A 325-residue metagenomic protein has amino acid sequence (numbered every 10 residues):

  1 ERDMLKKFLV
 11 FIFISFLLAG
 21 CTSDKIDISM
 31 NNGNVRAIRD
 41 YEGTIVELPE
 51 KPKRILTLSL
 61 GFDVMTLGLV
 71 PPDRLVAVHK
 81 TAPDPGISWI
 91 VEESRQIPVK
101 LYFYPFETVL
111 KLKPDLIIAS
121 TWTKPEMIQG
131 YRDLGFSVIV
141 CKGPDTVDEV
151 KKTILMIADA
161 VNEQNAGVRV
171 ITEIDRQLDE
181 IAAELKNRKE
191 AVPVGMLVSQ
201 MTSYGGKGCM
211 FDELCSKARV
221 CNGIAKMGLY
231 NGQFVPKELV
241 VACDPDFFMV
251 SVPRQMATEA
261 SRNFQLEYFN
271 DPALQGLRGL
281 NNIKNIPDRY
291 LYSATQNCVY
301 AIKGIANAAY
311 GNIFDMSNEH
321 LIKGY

Functional and structural regions predicted by a protein language model:
V10-A19: Bacterial N-terminal signal peptides
G20-D63, N165-M196, A308, N312-Y325: Bacterial Sec-exported substrate-binding components of ABC uptake systems
Y41-G43, R95-E107, P144, G228-K237: Short helix-initiation/N-cap motifs at beta->coil->alpha
L56-L112, L116-T121, G223: A short, structured surface patch at a secondary-structure boundary
D84, K207-P236: Alpha-helical, coiled-coil/dimerization segments enriched in small aliphatic residues
P105-A119, P236-P253: Proline-aspartate-enriched helix->loop->beta-strand connector
E126, C141-M156, E190-E213, E259: Extracytoplasmic ligand-binding site segments that recognize negatively charged/polar headgroups
E149, I154-V161, V168, D179 (+1 more regions): Structured C-terminal subdomain patch of bacterial secreted/periplasmic proteins
